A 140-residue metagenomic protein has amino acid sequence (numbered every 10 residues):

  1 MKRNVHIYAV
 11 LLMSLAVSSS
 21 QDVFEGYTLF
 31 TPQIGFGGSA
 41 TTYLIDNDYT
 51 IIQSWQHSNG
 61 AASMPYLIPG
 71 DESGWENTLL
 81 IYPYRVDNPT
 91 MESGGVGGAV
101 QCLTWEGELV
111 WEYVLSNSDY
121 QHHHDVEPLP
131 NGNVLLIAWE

Functional and structural regions predicted by a protein language model:
N4-A16: Sec-dependent N-terminal signal peptides
S19-E140: Histidine-/acidic-rich catalytic cores in large beta-rich domains
